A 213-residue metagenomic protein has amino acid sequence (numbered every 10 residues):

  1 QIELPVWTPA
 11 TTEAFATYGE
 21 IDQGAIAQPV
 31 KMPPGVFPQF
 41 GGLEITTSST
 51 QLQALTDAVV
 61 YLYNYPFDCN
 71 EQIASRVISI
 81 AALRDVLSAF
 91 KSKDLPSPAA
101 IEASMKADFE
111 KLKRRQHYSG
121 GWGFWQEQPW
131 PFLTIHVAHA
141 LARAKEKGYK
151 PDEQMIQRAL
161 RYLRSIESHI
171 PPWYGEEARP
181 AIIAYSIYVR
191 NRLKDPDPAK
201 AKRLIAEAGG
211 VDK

Functional and structural regions predicted by a protein language model:
Q1-E177, I183-A206: Extended, solvent-exposed functional surface patches
A206-K213: Non-catalytic carbohydrate-binding regions of carbohydrate-active enzymes
